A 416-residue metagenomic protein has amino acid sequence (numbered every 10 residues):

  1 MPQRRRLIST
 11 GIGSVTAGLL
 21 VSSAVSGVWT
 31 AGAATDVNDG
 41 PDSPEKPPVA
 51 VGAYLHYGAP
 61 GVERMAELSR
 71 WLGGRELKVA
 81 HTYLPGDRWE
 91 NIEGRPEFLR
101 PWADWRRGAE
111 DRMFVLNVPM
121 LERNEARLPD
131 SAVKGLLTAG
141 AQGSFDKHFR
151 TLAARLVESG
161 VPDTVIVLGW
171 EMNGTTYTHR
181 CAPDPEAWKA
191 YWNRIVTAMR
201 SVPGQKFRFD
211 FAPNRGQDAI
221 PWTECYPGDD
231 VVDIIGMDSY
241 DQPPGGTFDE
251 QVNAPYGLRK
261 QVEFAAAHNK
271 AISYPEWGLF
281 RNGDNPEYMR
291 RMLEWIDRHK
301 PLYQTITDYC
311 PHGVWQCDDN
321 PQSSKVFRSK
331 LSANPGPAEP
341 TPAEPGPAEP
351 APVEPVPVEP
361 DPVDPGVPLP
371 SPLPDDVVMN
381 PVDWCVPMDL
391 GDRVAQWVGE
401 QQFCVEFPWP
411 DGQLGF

Functional and structural regions predicted by a protein language model:
M1-A33: Secretory targeting and sorting signals
G40-G61, A271-E349, D364-F416: Substrate-binding cleft of secreted/luminal carbohydrate-active enzymes
G40-S144, L279, T305: N-terminal substrate-binding region of glycoside hydrolase catalytic domains
V51-A53, K78-T82, R112-V118, T164-L168 (+4 more regions): Hydrophobic faces of well-ordered beta-strands that scaffold small-molecule active sites in alpha/beta enzyme cores
P60-S69, G94-D104, F149-L152, R215-P227 (+2 more regions): Alpha-helical scaffolding within the catalytic cores of extracellular/periplasmic polymer-degrading hydrolases
N91-R208: Substrate-binding cleft of extracellular glycoside hydrolase catalytic domains
E97-M113, N117-P119, P227-N282, V326 (+1 more regions): Glycoside hydrolase catalytic-domain groove-lining segments
G169, V196-P221, N269-G283, I306-Y309: Aromatic-lined carbohydrate-recognition surfaces of secreted/lumenal glycan-active proteins
